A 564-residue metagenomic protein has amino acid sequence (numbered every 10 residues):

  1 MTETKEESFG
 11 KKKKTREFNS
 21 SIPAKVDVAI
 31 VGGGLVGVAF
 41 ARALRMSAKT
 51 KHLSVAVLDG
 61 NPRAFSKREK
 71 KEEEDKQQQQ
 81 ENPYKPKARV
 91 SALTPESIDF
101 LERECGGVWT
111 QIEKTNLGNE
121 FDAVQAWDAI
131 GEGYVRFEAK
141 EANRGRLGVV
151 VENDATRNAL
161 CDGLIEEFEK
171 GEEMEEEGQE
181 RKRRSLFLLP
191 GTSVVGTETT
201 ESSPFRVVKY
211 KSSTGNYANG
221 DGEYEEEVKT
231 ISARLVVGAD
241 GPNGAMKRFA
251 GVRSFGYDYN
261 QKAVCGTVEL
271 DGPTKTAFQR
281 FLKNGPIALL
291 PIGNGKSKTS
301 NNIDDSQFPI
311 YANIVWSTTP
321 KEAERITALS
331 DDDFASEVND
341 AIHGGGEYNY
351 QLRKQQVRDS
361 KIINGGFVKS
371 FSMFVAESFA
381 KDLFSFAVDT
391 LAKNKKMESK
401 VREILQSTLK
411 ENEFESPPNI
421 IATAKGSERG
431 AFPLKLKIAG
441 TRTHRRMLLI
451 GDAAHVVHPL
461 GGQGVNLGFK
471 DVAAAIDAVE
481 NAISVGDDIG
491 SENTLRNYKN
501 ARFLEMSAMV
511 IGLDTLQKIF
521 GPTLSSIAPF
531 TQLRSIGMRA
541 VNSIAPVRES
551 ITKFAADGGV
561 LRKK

Functional and structural regions predicted by a protein language model:
S21-V36, A56: Beta1/beta-strand and adjacent pyrophosphate-binding region of the FAD-binding site in flavoprotein oxidoreductases
P23, R103, G118-F249, F255-A263 (+1 more regions): Conserved N-terminal helical subregion
V36, R63, N243: Conserved Rossmann-like nucleotide-cofactor binding loop
R45-K76, Q80-K87: Glycine-rich FAD pyrophosphate-binding loop
E81-A129: N-terminal FAD cofactor-binding segment of flavoenzymes
E96, C105-G107, N243-F278, K283-A288 (+4 more regions): Central beta-strand plus flanking loop segment that forms part of the substrate or channel wall within the catalytic
A328-G490: FAD/FMN-dependent oxidoreductases across multiple families
R402-P417, D477-K564: C-terminal helical "tail/cap" subdomain of flavin- and related membrane-associated enzymes
